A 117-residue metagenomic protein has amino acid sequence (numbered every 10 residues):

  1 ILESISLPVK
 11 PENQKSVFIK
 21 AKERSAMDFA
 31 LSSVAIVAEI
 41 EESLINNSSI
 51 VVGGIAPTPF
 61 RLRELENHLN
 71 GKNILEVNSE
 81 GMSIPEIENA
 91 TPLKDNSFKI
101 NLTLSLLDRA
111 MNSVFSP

Functional and structural regions predicted by a protein language model:
I1-P117: C-terminal structural segment of proteins
